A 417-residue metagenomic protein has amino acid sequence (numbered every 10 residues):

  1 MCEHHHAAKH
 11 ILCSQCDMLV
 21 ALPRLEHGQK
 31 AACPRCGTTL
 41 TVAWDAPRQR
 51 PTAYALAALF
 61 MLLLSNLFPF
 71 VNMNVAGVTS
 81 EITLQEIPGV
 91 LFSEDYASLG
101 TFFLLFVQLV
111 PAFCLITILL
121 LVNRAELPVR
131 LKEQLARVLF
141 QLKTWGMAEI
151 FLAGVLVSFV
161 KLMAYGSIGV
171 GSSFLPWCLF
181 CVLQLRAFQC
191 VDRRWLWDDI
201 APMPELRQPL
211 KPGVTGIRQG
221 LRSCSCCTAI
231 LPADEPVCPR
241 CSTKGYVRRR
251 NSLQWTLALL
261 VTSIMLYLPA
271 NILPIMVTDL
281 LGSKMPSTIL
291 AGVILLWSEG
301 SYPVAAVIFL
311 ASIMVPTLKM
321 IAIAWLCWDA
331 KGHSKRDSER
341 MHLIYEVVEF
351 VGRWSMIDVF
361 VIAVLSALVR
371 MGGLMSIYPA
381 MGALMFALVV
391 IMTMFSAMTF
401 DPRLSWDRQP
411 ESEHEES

Functional and structural regions predicted by a protein language model:
M1-S417: Long C-terminal interaction/binding lobes of large macromolecular proteins
